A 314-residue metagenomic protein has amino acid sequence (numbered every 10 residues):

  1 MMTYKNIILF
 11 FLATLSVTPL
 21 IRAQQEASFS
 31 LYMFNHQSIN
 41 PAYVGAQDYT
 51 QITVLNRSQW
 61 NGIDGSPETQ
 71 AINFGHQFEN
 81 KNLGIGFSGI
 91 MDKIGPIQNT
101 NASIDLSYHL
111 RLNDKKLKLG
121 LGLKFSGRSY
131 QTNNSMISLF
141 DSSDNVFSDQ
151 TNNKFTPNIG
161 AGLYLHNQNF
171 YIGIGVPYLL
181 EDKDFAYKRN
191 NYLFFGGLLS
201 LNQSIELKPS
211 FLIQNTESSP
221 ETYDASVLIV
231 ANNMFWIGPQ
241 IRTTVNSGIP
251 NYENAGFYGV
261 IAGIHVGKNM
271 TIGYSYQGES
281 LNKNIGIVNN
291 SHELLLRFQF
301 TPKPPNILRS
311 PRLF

Functional and structural regions predicted by a protein language model:
M1-I8: Bacterial N-terminal signal peptides that target proteins for export
L9-T18: Bacterial N-terminal signal peptides
Q24-F314: Subset of outer-membrane beta-barrel
